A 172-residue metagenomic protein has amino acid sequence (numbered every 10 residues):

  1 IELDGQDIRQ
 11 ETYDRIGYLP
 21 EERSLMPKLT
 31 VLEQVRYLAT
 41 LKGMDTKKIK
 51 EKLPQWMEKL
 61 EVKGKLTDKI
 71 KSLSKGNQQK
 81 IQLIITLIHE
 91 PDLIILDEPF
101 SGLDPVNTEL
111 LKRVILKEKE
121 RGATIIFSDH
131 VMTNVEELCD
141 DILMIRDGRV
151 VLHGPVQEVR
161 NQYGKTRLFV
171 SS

Functional and structural regions predicted by a protein language model:
I1-D14: Conserved ABC transporter NBD signature motif
R36, T40, K47-K65: Conserved ABC ATPase "signature" region
K69-L73: Conserved ABC ATPase signature
L83: Hydrophobic anchor residue at the start of the ABC signature
I94-E98: Catalytic Walker B motif of ABC-type/P-loop ATPase nucleotide-binding domains
K112-S172: ABC transporter nucleotide-binding domain
